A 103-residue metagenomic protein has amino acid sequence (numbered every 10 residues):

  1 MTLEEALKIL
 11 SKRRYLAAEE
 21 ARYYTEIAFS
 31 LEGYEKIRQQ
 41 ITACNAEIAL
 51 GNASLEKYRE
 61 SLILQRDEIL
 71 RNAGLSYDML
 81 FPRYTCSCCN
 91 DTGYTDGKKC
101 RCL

Functional and structural regions predicted by a protein language model:
M1-E5, K12-T42: Short, charge/polar-rich alpha-helical segments
M1-K8, L64-R71: Phosphate-binding glycine-rich loops and adjacent basic patches that engage nucleotide phosphates, nucleic-acid
K8, K12, K36, K57 (+1 more regions): Context-gated lysine
Y15, Y23-Y24, Y34, Y58 (+3 more regions): Sequence-level detector for tyrosine residue identity
E20, E47, S54, D96-K99: Generic marker of "main functional regions" within proteins
A28-N45, A49-N52, E56-R66, L70: Alpha-helical coiled-coil heptad-repeat register
R71-L103: Interdomain "pre-motor" coupling segment immediately N-terminal to P-loop NTPase/helicase cores
